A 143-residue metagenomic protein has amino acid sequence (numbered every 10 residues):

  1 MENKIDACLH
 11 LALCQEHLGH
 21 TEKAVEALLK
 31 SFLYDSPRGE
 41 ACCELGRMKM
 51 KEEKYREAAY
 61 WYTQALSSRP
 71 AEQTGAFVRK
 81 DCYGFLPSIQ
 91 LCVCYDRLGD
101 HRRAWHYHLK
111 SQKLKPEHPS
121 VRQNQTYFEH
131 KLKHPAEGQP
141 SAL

Functional and structural regions predicted by a protein language model:
K4, L11, R38, F77-K80 (+2 more regions): Residues that mark the junctions of alpha-helical repeat units in TPR/alpha-solenoid scaffolds
T21, Y55-R56, H101: TPR-repeat structural position
L29-L33, Q64-S67, Q112-K113: Conserved structural position within tetratricopeptide repeats
